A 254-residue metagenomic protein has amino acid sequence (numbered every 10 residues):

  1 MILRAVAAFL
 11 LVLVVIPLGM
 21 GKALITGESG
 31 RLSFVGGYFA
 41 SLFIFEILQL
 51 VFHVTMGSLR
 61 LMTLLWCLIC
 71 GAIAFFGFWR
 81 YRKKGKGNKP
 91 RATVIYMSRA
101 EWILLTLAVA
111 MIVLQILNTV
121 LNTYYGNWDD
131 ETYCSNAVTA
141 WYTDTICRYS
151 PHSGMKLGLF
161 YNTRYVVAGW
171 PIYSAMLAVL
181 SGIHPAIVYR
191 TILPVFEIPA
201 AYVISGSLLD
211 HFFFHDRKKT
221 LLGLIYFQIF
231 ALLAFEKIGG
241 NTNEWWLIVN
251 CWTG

Functional and structural regions predicted by a protein language model:
M1-M97: Membrane-embedded, hydrophobic transmembrane alpha-helices
V6, V35-F39, L105-A108, L222-Y226: Hydrophobic alpha-helical transmembrane segments
G37-L50, F227-K237, G254: Hydrophobic membrane-spanning alpha-helices of multi-pass integral membrane proteins
F43-H53, A110-N118, A178: Hydrophobic alpha-helical transmembrane segments and adjacent interfacial helices in integral membrane proteins
L59-L64, W245-W252: Non-cytosolic membrane-interface motifs at loop->transmembrane helix junctions
L64-Y81, T106-I116, I229-L233: Hydrophobic core of alpha-helical transmembrane segments in multi-pass integral membrane proteins
M97-A110, V120: Loop-to-transmembrane boundary segments
V113-N250: Active-site lumenal/periplasmic loops and adjacent helix-entry segments of GT-C-fold, multi-pass membrane
